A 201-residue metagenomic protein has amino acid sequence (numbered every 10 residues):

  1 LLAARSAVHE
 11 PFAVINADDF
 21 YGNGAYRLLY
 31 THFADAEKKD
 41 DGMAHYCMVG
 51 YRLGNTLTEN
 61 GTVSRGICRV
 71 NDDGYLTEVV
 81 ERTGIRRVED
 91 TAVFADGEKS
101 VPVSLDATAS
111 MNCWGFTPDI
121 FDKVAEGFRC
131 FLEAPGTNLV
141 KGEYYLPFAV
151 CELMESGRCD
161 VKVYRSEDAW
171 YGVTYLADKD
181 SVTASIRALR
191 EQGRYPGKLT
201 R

Functional and structural regions predicted by a protein language model:
L1-R5: Short, conserved alpha-helix that lines the donor NDP-sugar binding/gating region of sugar-transfer enzymes
A7-E10: Glycine-rich phosphate-binding loop signature in dinucleotide/nucleotide-binding domains
F12-V14: Short aromatic/hydrophobic "clamp" motif used to bind/position activated sugar donors
A17-F20: The conserved acidic donor/metal-binding loop of glycosyltransferases
N23-W114, P118: Conserved core of the sugar-phosphate nucleotidyltransferase
T108, V161-D168: Catalytic beta-strand/loop signature of glycosyltransferases that borders the donor
A125-R158: A C-terminal functional module that forms or caps the active site or interfaces directly with catalytic machinery
E155-D160, W170-R201: Hydrophobic helical membrane-anchoring modules
